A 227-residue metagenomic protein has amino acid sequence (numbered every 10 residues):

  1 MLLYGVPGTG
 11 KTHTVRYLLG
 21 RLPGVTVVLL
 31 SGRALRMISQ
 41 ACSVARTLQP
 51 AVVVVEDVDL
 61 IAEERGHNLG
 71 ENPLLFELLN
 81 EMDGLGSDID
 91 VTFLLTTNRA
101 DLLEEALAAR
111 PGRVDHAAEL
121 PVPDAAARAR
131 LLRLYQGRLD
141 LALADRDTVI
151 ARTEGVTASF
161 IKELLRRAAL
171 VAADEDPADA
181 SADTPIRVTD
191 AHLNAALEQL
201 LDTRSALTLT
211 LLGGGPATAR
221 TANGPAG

Functional and structural regions predicted by a protein language model:
M1-L30, Q40-L48: Walker A/P-loop
V25-R36, I61-P73, A117-E119: Flexible beta-alpha connector loops of hexameric P-loop NTPases
V54-V55, V91-N98: Structural recognition of the conserved hydrophobic beta-strand(s) that form the central parallel beta-sheet of P-loop
D57-D59: Conserved Walker B
G66-S87: Substrate-gripping "pore-loop 1 plus following alpha2 helix"
E105-P121: A short helix-turn-beta junction within AAA+ P-loop NTPase domains corresponding to the substrate/partner-engaging
A125-G227: C-terminal alpha-helical "lid" subdomain
